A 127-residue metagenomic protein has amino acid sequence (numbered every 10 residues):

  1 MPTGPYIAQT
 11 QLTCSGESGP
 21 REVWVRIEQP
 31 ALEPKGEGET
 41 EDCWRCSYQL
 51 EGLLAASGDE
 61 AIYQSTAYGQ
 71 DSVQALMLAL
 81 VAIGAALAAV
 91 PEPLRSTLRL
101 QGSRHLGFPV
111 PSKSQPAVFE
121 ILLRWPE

Functional and structural regions predicted by a protein language model:
M1-Q70, A85, P91-E127: N-terminal intrinsically disordered, cationic/polar leader segments that include organellar targeting peptides
L76-G84: A short, charged, amphipathic alpha-helix used as a generic interaction element across diverse proteins
